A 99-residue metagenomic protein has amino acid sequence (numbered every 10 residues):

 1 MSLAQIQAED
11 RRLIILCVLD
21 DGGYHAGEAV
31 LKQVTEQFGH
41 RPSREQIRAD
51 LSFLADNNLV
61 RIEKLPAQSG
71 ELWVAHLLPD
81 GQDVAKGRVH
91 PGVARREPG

Functional and structural regions predicted by a protein language model:
M1-H25: Short alpha-helical segments that sit at the start of domains
V18, G22, Q37-F38, R61: Alpha-helix C-capping/helix-to-loop hinge sites
H25-T35: Short acidic, hydrophobic short linear motifs in intrinsically disordered regions
R41-D56: Short amphipathic alpha-helical interaction segments
A55-P66: A short, conserved structural fragment
Q68-E71: Short acidic/glycine-enriched loop/turn segments that link adjacent beta-strands
W73-G99: Short, amphipathic alpha-helical interaction segments positioned at domain boundaries
